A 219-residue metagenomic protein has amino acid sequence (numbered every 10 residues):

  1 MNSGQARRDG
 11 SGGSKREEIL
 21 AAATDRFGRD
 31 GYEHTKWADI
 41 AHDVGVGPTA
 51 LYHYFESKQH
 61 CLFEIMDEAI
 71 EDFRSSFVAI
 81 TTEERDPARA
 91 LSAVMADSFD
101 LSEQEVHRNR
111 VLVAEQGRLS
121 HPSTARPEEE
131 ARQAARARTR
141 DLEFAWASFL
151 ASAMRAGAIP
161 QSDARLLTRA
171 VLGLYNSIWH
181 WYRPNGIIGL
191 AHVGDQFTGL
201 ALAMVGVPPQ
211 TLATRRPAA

Functional and structural regions predicted by a protein language model:
M1-S14, A21, D25, P209-A219: N-terminal intrinsically disordered/low-complexity leader segments
K15-A23, I40-A41, I65-F73, F77 (+1 more regions): Generic hydrophobic, amphipathic alpha-helix propensity
E18, A22, R26-H60, E64: Helix-turn-helix
E64, V78-R108, T168-V171, Q210 (+1 more regions): Hydrophobic alpha-helical connector segments
V78, P122-A156, R165-R169, H192-D195 (+1 more regions): Amphipathic alpha-helical packing segments from all-alpha helical-bundle domains
D100-R108, E143, S148-S152, Q161 (+2 more regions): Amphipathic C-terminal alpha-helical segment
E103-E130: Amphipathic alpha-helical segments used for helix-helix packing
